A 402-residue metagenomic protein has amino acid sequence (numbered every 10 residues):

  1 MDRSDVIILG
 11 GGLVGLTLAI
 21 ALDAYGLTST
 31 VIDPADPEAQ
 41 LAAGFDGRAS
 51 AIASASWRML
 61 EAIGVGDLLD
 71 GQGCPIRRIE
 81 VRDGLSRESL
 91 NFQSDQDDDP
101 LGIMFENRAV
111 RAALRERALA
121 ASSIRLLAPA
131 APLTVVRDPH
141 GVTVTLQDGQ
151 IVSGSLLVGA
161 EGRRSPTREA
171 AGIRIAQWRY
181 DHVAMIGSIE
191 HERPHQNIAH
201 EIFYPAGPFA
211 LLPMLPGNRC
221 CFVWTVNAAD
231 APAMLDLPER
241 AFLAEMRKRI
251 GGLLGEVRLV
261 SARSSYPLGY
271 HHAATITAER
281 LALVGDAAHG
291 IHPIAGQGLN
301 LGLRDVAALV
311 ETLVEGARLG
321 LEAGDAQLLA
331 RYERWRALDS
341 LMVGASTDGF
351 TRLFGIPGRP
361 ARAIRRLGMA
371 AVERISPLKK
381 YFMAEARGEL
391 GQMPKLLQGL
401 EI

Functional and structural regions predicted by a protein language model:
D2, R58-A62, L69-A170, W178-V183 (+1 more regions): Conserved N-terminal helical subregion
D5-V31: N-terminal Rossmann-like FAD-binding beta1-loop-alpha1 element of flavoenzymes
V14, P37, R164: Conserved Rossmann-like nucleotide-cofactor binding loop
D23-F45: Glycine-rich FAD pyrophosphate-binding loop
L60, G141-T145, I151, L156-R263 (+1 more regions): Conserved FAD-binding catalytic core of PHBH/FMO-like flavoproteins
P232-G324: FAD/FMN-dependent oxidoreductases across multiple families
E311-I402: C-terminal helical "tail/cap" subdomain of flavin- and related membrane-associated enzymes
